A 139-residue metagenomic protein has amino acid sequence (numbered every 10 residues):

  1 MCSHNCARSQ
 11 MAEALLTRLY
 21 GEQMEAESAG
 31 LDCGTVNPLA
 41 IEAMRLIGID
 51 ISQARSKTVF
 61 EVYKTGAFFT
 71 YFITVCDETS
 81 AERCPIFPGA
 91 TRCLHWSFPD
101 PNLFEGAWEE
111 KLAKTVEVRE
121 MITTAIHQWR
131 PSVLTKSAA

Functional and structural regions predicted by a protein language model:
M1-Y63: Conserved active-site segments centered on acidic
H4-C6, D77-S80: Short glycine-rich anion-binding loops that position phosphate/pyrophosphate groups of nucleotides and phosphorylated
G34-V36, T79-E82: Short, charged/polar "capping" segments at the starts of alpha-helices and the immediately preceding loops
T74-V75, H95: Redox-cofactor binding/interface segments in oxidoreductases and associated redox assembly factors
A81-A139: Phosphate-binding/catalytic loops
